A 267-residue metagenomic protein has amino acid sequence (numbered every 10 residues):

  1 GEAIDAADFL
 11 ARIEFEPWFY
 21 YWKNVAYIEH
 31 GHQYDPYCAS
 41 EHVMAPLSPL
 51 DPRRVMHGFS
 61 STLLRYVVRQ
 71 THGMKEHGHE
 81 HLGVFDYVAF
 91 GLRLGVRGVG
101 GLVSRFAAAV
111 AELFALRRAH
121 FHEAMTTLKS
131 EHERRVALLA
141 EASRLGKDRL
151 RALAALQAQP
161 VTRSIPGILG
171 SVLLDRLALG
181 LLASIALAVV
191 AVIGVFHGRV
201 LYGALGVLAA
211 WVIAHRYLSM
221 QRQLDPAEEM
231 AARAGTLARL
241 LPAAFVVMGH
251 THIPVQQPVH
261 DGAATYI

Functional and structural regions predicted by a protein language model:
G1-I267: Extended recognition/assembly regions associated with phosphoester-bond processing machinery
